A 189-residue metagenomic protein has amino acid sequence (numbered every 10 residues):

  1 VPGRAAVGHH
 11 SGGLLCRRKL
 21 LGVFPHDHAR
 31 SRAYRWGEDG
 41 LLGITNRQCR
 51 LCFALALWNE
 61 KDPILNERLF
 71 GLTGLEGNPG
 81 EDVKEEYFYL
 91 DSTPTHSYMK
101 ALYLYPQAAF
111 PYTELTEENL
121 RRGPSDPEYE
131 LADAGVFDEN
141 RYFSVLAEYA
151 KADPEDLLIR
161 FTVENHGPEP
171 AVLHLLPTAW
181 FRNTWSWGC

Functional and structural regions predicted by a protein language model:
V1-C189: Anionic coordination/interaction segments
